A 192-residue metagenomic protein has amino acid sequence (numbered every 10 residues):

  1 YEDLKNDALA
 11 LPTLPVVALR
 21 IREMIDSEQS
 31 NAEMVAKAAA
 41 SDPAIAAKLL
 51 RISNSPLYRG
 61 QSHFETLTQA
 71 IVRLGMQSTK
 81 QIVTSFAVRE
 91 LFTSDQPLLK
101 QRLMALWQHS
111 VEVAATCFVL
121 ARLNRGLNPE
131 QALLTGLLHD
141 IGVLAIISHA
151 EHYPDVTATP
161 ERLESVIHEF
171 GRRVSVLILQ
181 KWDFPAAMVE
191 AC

Functional and structural regions predicted by a protein language model:
Y1-Y153, A158-C192: Conserved alpha-helical "signature site" that marks functionally important helical segments or helix/loop junctions
